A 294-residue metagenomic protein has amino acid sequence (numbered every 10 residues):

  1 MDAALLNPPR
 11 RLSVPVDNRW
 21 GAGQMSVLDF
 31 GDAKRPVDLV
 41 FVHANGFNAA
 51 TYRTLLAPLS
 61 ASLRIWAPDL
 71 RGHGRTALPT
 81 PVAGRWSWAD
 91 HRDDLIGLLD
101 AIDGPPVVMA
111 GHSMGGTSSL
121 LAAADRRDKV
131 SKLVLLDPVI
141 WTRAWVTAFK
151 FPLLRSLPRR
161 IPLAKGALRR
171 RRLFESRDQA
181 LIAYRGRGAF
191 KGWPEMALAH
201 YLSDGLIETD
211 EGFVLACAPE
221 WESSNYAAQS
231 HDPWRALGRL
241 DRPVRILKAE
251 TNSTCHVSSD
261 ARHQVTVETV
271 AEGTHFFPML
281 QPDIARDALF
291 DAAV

Functional and structural regions predicted by a protein language model:
M1-F41, S60-L63, G104-P105, D287-V294: Alpha/beta-hydrolase fold catalytic core
W20, W66, L70-A110, D287: Active-site loop/oxyanion-hole signature of alpha/beta-hydrolase fold enzymes
S26-L78: Conserved HGGG/HGGXW glycine-rich cap/lid loop of the alpha/beta-hydrolase fold
D69-G74, V139, G273-T274: Short beta-to-alpha linker loops that shape the active-site pocket of alpha/beta-hydrolase fold enzymes
P105-A148: Conserved hydrolase catalytic core segment
S131-R172: Flexible "cap/lid" loop of the alpha/beta hydrolase fold
M196, D204-A261: Conserved serine/cysteine hydrolase catalytic core
G273-P282, R286: Catalytic histidine-centered segment of alpha/beta-hydrolase-like enzymes
